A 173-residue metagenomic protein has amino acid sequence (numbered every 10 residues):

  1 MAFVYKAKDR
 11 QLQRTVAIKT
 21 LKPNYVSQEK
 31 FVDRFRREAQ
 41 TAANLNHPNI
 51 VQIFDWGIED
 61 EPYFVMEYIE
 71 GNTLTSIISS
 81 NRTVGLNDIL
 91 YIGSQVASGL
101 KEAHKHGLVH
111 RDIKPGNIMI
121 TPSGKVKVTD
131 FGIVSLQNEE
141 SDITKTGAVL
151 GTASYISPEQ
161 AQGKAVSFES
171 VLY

Functional and structural regions predicted by a protein language model:
F3: Conserved N-lobe ATP-binding subsite of Hanks-type protein kinase domains, especially the beta3 VAIK lysine
K8-T15: Conserved N-lobe loop of protein kinases adjacent to the ATP-binding glycine-rich P-loop
K22-N44: AlphaC helix of the eukaryotic protein kinase fold
E29, P122-S167: Activation segment of protein kinases
W56: Activation-segment/catalytic-loop signature of the eukaryotic protein kinase fold
E59-T73, I77: Conserved short submotifs of the Hanks-type protein kinase catalytic core that shape the nucleotide-binding pocket
I92-G93: Activation segment signature within eukaryotic-like protein kinase domains
S98-L108: Protein kinase catalytic-loop region centered on the HRD/HxD motif
